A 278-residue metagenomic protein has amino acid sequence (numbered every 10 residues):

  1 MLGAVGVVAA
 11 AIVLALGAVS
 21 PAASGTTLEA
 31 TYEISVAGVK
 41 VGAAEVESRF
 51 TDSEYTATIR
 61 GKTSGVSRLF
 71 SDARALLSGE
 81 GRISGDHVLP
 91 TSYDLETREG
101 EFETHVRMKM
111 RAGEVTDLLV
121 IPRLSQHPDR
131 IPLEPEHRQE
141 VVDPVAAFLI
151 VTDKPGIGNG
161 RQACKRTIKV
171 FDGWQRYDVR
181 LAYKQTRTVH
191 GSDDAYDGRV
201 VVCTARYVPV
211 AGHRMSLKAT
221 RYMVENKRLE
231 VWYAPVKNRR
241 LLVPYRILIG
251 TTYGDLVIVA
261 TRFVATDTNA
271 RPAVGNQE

Functional and structural regions predicted by a protein language model:
A4-G17: Bacterial N-terminal signal peptides
A15, A23, V120, R130-E134 (+3 more regions): A general, composition-driven signal for non-globular sequence regions
A22-A112, G158-E278: Acidic, serine/threonine-rich low-complexity disordered tracts
E101-V145: Internal, conserved structured core segments that host functional sites
P135-W174: Extracytoplasmic beta-rich ectodomain segments of secreted or membrane-anchored proteins
